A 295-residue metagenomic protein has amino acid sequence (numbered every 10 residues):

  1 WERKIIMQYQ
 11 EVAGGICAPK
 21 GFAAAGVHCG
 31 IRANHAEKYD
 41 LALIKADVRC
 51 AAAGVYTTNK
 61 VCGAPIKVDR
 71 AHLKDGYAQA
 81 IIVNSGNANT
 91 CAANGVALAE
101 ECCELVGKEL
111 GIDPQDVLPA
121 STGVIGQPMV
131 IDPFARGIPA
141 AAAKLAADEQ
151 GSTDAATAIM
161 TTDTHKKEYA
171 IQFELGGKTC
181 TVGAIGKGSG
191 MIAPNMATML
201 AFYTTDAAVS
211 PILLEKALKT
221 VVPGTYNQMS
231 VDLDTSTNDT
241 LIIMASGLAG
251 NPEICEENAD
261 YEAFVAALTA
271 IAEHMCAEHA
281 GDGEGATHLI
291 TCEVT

Functional and structural regions predicted by a protein language model:
I5-T57, V61: N-terminal amphipathic/basic leader segments beginning at the initiator methionine
F22-I31, A51-A52, K167-I171, T179-C180 (+3 more regions): Glycine-rich, charged/polar anion/phosphate-binding loops that engage phosphate groups from diverse ligands
L41-D47, V68-H72, I82, I171-L175 (+3 more regions): Short beta-strand elements
A42-E101, E109, A120, P194-L214: Glycine-rich phosphate/pyrophosphate-binding loop regions near the starts of catalytic domains
I81, S85-A93, A97, Q115-R136 (+3 more regions): Short, surface-exposed loop/turn segments at secondary-structure boundaries that line and modulate
A97-E101, L105-Y226, S236: Glycine-rich, mobile lid/loop segments that gate access to catalytic sites or pores
S246-T295: A glycine- and small/hydrophobic-rich beta-loop-beta segment that serves as a flexible "lid/hinge" or phosphate-binding
